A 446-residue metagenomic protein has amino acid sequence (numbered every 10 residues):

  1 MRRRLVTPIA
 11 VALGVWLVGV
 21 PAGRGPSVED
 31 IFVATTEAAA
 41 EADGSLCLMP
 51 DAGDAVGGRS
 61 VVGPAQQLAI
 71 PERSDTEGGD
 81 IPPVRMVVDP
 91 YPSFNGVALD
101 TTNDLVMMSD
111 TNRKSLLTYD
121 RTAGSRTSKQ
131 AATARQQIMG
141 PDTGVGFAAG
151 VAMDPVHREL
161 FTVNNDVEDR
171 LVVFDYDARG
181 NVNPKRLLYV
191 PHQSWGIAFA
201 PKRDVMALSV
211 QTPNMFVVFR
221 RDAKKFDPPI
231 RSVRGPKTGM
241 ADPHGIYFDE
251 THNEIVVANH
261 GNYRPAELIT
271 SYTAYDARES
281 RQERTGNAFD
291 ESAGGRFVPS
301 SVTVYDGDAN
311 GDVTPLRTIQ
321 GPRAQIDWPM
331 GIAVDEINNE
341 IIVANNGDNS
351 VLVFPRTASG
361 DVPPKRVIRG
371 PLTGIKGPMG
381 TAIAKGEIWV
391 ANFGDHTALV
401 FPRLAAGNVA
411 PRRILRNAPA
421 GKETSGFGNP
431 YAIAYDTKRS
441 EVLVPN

Functional and structural regions predicted by a protein language model:
P26-I81, G124-K129, F297-T303, D308-D312 (+1 more regions): Blade/loop signatures of beta-propeller domains
I31-D51, V56-G57, M86-K114: Beta-strand-rich domains and repeat architectures in extracellular enzymes and scaffolds, especially beta-propellers
M49-P50, G63, P90, L99-T101 (+13 more regions): Conserved beta-strand positions in repeat-built beta-propeller and related beta-rich domains
P82-V88, A134-D142, N183-L188, P229-P236 (+3 more regions): A short beta-strand motif characteristic of beta-propeller blades
V88-N103, P141-H157, Y189-V205, P236-H252 (+5 more regions): Beta-rich, blade/repeat-based domains predominating in secreted/periplasmic proteins but also intracellular
S115-T118, E168-V173, M215-F219, P265-S271 (+3 more regions): Structural motif
D120-S128, V173-N181, V218-F226, V304-D312 (+2 more regions): Short loop/turn segments immediately following beta-strands, especially the blade-tip and inter-blade linker loops
N259-F297: Short, conserved, GDST-rich strand-edge loop motifs in beta-rich repeat architectures
